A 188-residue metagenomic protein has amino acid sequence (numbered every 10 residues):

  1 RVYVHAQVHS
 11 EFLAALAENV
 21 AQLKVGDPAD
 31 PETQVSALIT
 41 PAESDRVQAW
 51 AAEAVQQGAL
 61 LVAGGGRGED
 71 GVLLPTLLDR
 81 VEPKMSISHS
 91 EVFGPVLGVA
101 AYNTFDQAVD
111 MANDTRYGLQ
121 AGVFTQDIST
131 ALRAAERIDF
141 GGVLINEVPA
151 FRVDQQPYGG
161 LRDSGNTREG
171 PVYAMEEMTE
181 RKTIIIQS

Functional and structural regions predicted by a protein language model:
Y3, V62-A63, G122, L144: Structured core elements
A6-Y117: NAD(P)-dependent aldehyde/semialdehyde dehydrogenase
K24, V72-S188: Conserved C-terminal structural/oligomerization subdomain of aldehyde/semialdehyde dehydrogenase
